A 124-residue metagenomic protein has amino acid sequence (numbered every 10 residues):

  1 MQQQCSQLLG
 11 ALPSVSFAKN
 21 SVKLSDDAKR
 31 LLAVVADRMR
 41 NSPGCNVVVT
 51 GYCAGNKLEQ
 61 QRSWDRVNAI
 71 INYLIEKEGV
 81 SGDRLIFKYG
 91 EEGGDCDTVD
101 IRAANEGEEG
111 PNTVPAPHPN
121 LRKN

Functional and structural regions predicted by a protein language model:
M1-N46, G79-D83, E92-N124: Periplasmic peptidoglycan-binding/tethering modules of Gram-negative envelope proteins
A11-S16, G51-C53, W64-A69: Generic detector of short, locally flexible boundary/turn motifs and exposed helical patches
K19, K57, I75: Short, flexible active-site loop motifs that bind/organize anionic cofactors or intermediates
L32, V49, S63-K77: Cysteine-centered nucleophilic/redox motifs
P43-K57: Short glycine-rich, basic-tinged beta-strand/loop micro-motifs
G51-G55, I86-C96: Acidic helix-start/capping segments at beta-turn-to-alpha-helix junctions
L58-R62: Short, solvent-exposed loop/turn segments at secondary-structure boundaries
